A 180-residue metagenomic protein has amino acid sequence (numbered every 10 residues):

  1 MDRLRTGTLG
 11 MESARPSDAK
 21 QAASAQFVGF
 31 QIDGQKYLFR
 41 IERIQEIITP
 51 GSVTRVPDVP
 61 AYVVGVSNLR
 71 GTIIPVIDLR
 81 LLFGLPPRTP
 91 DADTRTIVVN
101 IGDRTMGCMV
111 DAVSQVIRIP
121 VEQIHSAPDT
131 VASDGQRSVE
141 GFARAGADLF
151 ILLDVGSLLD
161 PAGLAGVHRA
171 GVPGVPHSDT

Functional and structural regions predicted by a protein language model:
M1-T180: An acidic, low-aromatic, low-complexity terminal/linker signal
